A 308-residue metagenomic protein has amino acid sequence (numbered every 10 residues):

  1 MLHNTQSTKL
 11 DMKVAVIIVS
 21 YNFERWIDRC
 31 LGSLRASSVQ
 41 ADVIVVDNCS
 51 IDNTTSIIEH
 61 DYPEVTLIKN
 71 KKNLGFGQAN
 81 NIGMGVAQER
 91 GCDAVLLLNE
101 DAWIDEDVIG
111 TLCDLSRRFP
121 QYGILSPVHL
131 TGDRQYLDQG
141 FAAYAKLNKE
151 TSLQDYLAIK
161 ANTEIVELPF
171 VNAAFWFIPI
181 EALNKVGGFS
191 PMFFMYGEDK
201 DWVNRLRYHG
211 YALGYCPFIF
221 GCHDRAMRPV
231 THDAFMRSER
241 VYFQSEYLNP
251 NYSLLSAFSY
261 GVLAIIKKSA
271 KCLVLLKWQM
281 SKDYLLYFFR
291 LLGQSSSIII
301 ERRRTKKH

Functional and structural regions predicted by a protein language model:
G32-A41: Short, acidic, metal-binding catalytic loop of nucleotide-sugar glycosyltransferases
S33, D47-S56, K72, A102: A conserved acidic beta->alpha catalytic loop
N70-R90: Glycine-rich, basic loop-to-helix element that forms the pyrophosphate-binding segment of sugar-nucleotide handling
C92-W103: Short beta-strand-to-loop acidic/aromatic patch adjacent to the donor-nucleotide binding site
E106-Q139: Conserved donor NDP-sugar-binding/catalytic core segment of glycosyltransferases
A145-L168: Short, flexible, basic/aromatic active-site loop/helix in glycosyltransferases
P169-G188, M192-F220: A short, conserved alpha-helix in the catalytic core of glycosyltransferases
A234-Q244, N251-H308: Non-catalytic, C-terminal membrane-associated alpha-helical segments of glycosyltransferases
